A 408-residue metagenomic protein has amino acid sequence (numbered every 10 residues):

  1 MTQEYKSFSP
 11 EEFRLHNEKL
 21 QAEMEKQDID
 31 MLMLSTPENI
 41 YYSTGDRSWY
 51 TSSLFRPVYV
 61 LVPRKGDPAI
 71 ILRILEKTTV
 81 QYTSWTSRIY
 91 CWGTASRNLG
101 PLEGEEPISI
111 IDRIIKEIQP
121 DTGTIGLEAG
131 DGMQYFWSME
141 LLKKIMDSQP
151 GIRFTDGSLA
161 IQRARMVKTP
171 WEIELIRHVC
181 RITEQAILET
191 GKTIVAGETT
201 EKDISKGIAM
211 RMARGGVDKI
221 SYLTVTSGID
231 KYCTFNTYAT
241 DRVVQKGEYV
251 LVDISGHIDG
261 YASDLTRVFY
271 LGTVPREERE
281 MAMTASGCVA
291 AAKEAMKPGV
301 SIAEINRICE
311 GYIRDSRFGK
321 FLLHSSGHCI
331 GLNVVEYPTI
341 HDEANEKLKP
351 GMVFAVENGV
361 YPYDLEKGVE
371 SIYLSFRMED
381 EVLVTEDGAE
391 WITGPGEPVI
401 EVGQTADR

Functional and structural regions predicted by a protein language model:
M1-R408: Active-site neighborhoods and metal-handling regions in enzymes and metal-associated proteins
